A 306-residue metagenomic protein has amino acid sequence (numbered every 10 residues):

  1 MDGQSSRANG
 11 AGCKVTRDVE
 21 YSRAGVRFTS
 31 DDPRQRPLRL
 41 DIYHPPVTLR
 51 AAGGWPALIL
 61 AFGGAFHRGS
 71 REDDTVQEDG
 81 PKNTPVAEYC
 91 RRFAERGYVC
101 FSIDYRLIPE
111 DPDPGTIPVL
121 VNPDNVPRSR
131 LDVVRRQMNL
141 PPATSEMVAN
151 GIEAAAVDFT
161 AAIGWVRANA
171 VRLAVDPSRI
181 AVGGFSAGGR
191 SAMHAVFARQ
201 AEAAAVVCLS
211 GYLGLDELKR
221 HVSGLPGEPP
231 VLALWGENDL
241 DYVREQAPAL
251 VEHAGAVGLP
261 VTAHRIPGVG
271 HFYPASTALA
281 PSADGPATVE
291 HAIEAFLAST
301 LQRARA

Functional and structural regions predicted by a protein language model:
M1-G53: N-terminal cap/lid segment of alpha/beta-hydrolase-fold proteins
T48-W55, A61-D113, L215-D216, L240-D241: Short substrate-entry loop that stabilizes the transition state in hydrolases
P56-A57, A205: Structural motif
L60-A65, S186, G211, G236-E237: Glycine-rich His-Gly loop
G115-A170: Alpha/beta-hydrolase active-site loop
E153-P226: Primarily recognizes the serine-hydrolase "nucleophile elbow" in alpha/beta-hydrolase and SGNH/GDSL folds
A205-R265: The feature captures the conserved acid-bearing segment of alpha/beta-hydrolase catalytic domains
L232-L234, V257-A306: C-terminal catalytic histidine-bearing segment of alpha/beta-hydrolase fold enzymes
